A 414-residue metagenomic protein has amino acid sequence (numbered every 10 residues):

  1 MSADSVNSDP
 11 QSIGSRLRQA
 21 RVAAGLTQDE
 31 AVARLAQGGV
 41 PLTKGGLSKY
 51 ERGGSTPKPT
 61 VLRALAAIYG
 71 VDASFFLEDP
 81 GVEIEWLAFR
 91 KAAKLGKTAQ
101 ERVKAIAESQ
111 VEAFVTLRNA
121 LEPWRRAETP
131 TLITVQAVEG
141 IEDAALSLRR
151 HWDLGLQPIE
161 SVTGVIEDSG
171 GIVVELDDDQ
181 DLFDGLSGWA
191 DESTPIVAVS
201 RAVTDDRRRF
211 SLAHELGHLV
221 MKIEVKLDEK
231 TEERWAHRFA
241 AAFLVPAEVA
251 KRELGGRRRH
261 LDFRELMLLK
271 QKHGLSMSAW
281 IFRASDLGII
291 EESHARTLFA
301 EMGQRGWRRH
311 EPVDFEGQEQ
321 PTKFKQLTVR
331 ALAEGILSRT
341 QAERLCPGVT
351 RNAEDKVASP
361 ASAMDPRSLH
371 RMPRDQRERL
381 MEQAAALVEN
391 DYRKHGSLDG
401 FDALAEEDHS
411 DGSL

Functional and structural regions predicted by a protein language model:
M1-S362: Short juxta-domain linker segments that transition from a proline/glycine-rich, charged coil into a short amphipathic
P80-E85, A358-Q383: Short, charge-rich, low-complexity interaction segments located in flexible loops at or near secondary-structure
R377-L414: Short linear interaction segments
